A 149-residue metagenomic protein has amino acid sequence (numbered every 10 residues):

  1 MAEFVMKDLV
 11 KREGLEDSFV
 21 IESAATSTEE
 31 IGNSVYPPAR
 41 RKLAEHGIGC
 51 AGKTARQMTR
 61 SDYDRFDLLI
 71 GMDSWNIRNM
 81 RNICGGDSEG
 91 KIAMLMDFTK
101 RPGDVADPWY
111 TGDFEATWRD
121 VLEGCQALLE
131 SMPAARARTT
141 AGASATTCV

Functional and structural regions predicted by a protein language model:
M1-R65, E130-V149: Conserved active-site segments centered on acidic
S23, G71-M72: Small/polar loops that bind or transfer phosphate-bearing groups
L68, S74-V149: Phosphate-binding/catalytic loops
